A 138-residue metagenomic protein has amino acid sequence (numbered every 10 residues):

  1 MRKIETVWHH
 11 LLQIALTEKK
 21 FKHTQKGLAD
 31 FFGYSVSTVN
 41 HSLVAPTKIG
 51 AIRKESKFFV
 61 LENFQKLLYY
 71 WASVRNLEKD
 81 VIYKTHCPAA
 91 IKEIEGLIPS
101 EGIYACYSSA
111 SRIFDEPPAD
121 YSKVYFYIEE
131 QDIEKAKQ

Functional and structural regions predicted by a protein language model:
M1-E5, T24, K57-L77: Short, cationic-aromatic polyanion-contact patches
E5-E18: Short amphipathic alpha-helical interface segments
H9-L12, K26, V44: A broadly conserved amphipathic alpha-helix scaffold signal in soluble, globular proteins
T17-D30: Short acidic, hydrophobic short linear motifs in intrinsically disordered regions
T24, Y34-S42: Short coil turns linking two alpha-helices in DNA-binding domains
T47-K57: A short, conserved structural fragment
E78-Q138: Short gly/ser-rich loop at a beta-strand->alpha-helix junction or flexible surface loop bordering the NTP-binding
